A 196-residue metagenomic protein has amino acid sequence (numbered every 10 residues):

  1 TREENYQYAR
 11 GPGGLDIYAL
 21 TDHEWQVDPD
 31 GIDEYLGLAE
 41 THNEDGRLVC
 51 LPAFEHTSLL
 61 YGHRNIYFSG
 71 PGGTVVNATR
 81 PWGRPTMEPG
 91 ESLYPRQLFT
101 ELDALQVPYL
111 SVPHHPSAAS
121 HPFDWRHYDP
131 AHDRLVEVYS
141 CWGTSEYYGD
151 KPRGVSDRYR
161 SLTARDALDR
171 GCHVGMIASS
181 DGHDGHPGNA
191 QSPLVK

Functional and structural regions predicted by a protein language model:
T1-K196: Extended, charged catalytic domains and RNA/DNA-binding interfaces, predominantly in divalent-metal-using enzymes
